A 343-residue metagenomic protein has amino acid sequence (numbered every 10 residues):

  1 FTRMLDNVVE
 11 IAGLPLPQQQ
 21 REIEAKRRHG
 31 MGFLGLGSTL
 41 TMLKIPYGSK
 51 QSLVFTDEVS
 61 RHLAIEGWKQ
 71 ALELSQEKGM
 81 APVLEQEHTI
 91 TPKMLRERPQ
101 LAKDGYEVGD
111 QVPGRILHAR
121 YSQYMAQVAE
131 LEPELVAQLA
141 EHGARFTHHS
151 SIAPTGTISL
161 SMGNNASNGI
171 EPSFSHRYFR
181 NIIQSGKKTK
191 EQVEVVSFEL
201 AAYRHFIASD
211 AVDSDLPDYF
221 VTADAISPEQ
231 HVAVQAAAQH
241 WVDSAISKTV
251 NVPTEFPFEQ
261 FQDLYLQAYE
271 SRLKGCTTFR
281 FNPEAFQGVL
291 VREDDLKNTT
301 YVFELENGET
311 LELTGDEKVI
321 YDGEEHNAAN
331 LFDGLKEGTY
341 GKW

Functional and structural regions predicted by a protein language model:
F1-Q20, E24, I45-T155, I246-S247: Internal maturation/activation junctions in enzymes
T2-I11, M80, Y121-A129, Q138-W343: Catalytic alpha/beta core of large soluble enzyme barrels
R27-M42, T157-L160: Contiguous, well-ordered alpha-helical segments that form the cores/surfaces of helical PPI scaffolds
G32-G35, G67-A71, F261: Extended, hydrophobic alpha-helical segments in both membrane/secreted and soluble proteins
L40-G48, A166: Short helix-capping/linker segments at secondary-structure and domain boundaries
